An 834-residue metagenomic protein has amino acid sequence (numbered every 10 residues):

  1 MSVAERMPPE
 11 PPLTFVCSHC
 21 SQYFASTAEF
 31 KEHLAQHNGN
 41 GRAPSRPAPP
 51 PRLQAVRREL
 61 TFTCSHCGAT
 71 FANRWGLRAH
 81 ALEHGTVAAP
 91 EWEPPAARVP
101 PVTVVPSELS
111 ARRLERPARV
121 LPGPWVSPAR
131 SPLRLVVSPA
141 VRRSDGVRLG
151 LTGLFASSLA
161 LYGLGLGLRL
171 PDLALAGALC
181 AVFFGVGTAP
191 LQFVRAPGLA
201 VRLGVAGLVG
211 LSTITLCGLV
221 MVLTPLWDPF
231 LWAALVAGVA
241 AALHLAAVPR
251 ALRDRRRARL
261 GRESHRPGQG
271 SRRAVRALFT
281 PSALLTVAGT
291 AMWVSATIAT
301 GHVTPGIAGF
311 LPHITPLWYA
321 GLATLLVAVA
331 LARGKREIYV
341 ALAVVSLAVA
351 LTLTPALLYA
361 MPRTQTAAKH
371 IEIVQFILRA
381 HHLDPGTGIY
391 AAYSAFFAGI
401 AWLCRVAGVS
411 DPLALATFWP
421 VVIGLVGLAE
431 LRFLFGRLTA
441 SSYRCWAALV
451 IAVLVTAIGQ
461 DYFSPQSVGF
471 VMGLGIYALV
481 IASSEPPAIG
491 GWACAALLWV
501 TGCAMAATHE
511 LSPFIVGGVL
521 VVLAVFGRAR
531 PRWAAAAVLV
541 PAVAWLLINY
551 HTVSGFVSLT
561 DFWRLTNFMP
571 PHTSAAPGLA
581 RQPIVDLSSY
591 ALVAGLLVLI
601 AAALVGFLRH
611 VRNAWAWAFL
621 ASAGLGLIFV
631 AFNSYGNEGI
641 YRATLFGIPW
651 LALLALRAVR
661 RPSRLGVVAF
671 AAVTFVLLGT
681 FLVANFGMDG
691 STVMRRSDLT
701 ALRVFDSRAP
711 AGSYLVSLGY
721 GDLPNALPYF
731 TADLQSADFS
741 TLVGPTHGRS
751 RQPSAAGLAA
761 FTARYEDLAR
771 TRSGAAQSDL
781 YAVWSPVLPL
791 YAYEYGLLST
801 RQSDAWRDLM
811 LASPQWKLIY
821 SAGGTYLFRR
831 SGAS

Functional and structural regions predicted by a protein language model:
Y23, V102-E337: Membrane-embedded, hydrophobic transmembrane alpha-helices
G153-A160, Y339-V349, L498, A537-V540 (+3 more regions): Transmembrane alpha-helix segments characteristic of polytopic inner-membrane glycan-assembly/cell-envelope
G165-L170, P281-T290, T366, F463-G469 (+2 more regions): Transmembrane catalytic cores of multi-pass membrane glycosyltransferases and polysaccharide-assembly enzymes
A178, V303-L311, V327-V471, F646 (+1 more regions): Active-site lumenal/periplasmic loops and adjacent helix-entry segments of GT-C-fold, multi-pass membrane
L179, P312-L317, F514, G636-S663: Hydrophobic/aromatic-rich transmembrane helices and adjacent perimembrane loops
A206-L219, L243-H244, V344-L351, F396 (+3 more regions): Membrane-embedded helix bundles of polyisoprenyl
A274, L331-I338, P487-G491, R530-A535 (+1 more regions): Membrane-interface helix-loop-helix junctions at transmembrane boundaries of multi-pass membrane enzymes, predominantly
V421, R657-S834: Extracytoplasmic
